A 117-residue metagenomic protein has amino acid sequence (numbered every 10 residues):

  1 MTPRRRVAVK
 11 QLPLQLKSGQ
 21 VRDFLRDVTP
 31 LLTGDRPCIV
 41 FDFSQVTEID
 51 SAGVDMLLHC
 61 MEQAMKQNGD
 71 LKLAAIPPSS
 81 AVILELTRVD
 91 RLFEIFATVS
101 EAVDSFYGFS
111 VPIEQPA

Functional and structural regions predicted by a protein language model:
T2-R5, E85: Short, flexible turn/loop "capping" segments at secondary-structure junctions
R4, E48, C60, E101-D104: Generic signature of intrinsically disordered, low-complexity, basic-rich segments and short cationic peptides
R5-L14, D42: Short, aliphatic-rich beta-strand segments
L12, G19, A102: Short histidine
Q15-F93: Amphipathic alpha-helical interaction surfaces in cytosolic regulatory modules
A97-A117: A charged, well-structured terminal subsegment
